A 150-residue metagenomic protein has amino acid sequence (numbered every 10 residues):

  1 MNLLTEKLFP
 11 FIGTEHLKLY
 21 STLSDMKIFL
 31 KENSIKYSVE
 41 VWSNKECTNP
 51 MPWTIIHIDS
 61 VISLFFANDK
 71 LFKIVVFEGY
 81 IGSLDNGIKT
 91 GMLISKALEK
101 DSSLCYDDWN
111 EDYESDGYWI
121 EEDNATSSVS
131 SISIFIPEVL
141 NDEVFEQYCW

Functional and structural regions predicted by a protein language model:
M1-W150: Short helix/turn-capping signatures at newly exposed starts of structured segments
